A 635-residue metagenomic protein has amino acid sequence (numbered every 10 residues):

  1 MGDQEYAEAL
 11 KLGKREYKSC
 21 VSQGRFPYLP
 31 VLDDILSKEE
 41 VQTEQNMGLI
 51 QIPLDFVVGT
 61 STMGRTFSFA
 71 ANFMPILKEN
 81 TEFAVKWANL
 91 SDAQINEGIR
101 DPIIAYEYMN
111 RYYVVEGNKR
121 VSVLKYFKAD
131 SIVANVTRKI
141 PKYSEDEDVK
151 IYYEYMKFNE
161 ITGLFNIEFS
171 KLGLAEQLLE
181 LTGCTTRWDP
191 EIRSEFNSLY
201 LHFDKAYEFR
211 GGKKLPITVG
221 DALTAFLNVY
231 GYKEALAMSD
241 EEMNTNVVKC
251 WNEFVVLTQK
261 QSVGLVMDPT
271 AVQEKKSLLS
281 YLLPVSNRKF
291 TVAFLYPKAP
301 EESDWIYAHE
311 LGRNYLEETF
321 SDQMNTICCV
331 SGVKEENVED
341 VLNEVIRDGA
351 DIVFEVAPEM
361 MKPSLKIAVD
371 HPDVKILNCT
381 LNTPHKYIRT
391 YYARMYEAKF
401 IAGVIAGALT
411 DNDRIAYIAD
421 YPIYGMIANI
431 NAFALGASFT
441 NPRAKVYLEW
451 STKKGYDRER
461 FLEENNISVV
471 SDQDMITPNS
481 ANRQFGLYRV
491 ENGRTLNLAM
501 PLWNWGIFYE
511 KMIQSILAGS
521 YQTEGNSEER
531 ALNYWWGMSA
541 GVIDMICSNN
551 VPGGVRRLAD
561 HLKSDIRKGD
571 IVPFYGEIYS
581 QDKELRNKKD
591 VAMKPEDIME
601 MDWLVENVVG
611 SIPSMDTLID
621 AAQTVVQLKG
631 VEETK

Functional and structural regions predicted by a protein language model:
M1-V115, K119, K125-Y126, K171-T182 (+3 more regions): Short, charged/polar connector segments at secondary-structure boundaries
Y108-R111, V115-L178: Glycine- and acidic-residue-rich phosphate-binding/metal-coordinating active-site segment common to enzymes that handle
T291-L311, L316, F320, C329-E335 (+1 more regions): Extracytoplasmic "Venus flytrap"
R313, I401-A444, A531-N550: An alpha-beta-alpha
G349-P358, L377-C379, N466-I476, T495-W503 (+1 more regions): Periplasmic-binding protein-like
V369-Y392: Flexible loop/hinge segments that line or gate small-molecule binding clefts
Y391-D413, W503-T523: Hydrophobic alpha-helical segments within soluble ligand-binding/sensing domains
G519-E524, E528-K635: Segments of small-molecule ligand-sensing domains
